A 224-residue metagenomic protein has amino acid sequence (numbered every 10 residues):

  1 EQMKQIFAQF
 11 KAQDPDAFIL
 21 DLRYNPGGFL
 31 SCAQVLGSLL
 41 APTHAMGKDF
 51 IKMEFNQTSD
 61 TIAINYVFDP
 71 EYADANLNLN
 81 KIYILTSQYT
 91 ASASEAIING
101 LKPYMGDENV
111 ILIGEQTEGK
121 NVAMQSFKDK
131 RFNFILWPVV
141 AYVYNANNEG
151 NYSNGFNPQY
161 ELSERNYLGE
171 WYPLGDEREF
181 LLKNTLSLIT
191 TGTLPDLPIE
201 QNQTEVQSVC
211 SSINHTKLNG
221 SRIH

Functional and structural regions predicted by a protein language model:
E1-A17, P26-H224: C-terminal "post-core" interaction segments
R23: Short strand-turn motif at the edge of the Rossmann-like AdoMet-binding core
